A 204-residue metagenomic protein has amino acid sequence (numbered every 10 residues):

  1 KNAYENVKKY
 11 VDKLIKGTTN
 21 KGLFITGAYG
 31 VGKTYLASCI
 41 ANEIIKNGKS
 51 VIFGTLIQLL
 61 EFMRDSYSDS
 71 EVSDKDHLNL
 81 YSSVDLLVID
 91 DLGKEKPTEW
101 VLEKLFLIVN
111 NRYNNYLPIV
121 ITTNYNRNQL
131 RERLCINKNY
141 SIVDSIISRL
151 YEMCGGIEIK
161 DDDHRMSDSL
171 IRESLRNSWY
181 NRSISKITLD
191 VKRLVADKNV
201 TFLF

Functional and structural regions predicted by a protein language model:
K1-L23: Pre-Walker A (pre-P-loop) alpha-helix and adjacent loop at the N terminus of AAA/AAA+ ATPase modules, a conserved
Y4, I45-S83: Short glycine-rich substrate-engagement loop in P-loop NTPases that contacts/grips substrate
T19-A37: Walker A/P-loop nucleotide-binding motif
Y35-G48: P-loop NTPase Walker A phosphate-binding motif
K49-S50, S83-L86, N115-I121: Loop/turn-to-beta-strand initiation segments
E61, S66, K94-V191, D197-L203: Replace "adjacent to P-loop NTPase cores in ATP/GTP-dependent enzymes" with "adjacent to NTP-binding cores
